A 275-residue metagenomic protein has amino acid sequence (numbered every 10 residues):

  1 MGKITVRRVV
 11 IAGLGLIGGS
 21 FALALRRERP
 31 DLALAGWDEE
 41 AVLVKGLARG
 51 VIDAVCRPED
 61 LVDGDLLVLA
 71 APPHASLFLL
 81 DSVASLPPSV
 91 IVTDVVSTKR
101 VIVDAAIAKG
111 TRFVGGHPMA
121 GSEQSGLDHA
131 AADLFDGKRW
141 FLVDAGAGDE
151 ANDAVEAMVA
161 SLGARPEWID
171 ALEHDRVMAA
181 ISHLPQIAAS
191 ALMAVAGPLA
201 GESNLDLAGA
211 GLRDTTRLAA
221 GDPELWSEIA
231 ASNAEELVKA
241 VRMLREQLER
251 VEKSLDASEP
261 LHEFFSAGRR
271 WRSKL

Functional and structural regions predicted by a protein language model:
M1-P58: NAD(P)+-binding Rossmann beta1-loop-alpha1 motif at the extreme N-terminus of oxidoreductases
R8, D31-A33, R112, R139 (+1 more regions): Residues at the starts of beta-strands that form the adenosine-phosphate
E59-L86, I91: Rossmann-like NAD(P)-binding element
A70-P72, V96, D144: Glycine-rich, N-terminal phosphate-binding loop of Rossmann-like dinucleotide-binding domains
F78-H129: Rossmann-like NAD(P)(H) cofactor-binding subdomain of soluble oxidoreductases
L134-R217: Internal alpha-helical scaffold of NAD(P)-dependent oxidoreductase catalytic cores
G201-W271: Interdomain hinge/lid region at the active-site interface of Rossmann-like NAD(P)-dependent oxidoreductases
